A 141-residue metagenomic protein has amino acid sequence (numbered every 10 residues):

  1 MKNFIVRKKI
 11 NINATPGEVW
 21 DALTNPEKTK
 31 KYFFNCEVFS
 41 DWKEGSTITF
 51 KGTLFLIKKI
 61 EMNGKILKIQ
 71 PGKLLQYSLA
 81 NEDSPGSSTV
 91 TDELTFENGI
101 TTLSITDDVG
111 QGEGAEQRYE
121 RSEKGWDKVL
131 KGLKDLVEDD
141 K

Functional and structural regions predicted by a protein language model:
M1-F39: Hydrophobic ligand-binding cavity/cleft-lining segments
K2-F4, E44, K58, G86: Residue-level preference for beta-strand/loop junctions
V6-I10, D92, I105-D107: A structural signal for short, well-ordered beta-strand segments
V19-W20, T29, I48-F50, I66 (+4 more regions): Hydrophobic pocket/interface hotspot
T24, T101-T102: Ser/Thr-centric signal marking residues that sit in or immediately flank functional binding/regulatory motifs
C36-I48: A solvent-exposed, acidic/Ser-Thr-rich amphipathic alpha-helical stretch
V38, F55-G99, D108-Q111: Hydrophobic-ligand binding "helix-grip"
T102, D108-K141: A conserved amphipathic terminal alpha-helix motif
